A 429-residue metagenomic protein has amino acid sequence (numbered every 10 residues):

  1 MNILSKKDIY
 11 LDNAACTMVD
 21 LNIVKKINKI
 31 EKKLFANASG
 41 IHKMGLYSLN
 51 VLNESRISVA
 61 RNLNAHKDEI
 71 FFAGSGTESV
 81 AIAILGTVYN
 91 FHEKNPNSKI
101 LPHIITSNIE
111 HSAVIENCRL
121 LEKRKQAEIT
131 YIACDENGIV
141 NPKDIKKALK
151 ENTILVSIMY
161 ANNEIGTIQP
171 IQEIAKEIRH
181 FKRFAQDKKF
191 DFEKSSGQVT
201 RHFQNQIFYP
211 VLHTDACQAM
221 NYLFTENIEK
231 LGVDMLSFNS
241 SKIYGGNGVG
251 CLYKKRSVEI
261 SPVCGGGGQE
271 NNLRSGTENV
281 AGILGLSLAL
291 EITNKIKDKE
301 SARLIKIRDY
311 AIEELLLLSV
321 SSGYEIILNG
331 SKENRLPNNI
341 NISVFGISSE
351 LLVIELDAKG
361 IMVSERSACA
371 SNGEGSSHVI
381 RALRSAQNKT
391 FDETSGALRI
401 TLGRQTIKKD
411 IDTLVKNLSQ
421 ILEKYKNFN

Functional and structural regions predicted by a protein language model:
M1-N429: Pyridoxal 5′-phosphate
